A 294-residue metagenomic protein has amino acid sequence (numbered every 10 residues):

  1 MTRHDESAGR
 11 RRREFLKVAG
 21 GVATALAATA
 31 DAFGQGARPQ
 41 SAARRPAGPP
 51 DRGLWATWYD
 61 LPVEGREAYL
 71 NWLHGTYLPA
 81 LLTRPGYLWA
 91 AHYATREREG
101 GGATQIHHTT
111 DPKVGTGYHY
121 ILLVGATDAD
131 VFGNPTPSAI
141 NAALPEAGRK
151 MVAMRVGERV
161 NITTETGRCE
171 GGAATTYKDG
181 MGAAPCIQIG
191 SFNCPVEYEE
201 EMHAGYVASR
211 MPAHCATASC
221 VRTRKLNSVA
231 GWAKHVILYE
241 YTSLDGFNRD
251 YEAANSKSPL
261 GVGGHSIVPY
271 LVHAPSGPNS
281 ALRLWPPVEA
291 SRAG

Functional and structural regions predicted by a protein language model:
M1-R11, V18: N-terminal secretory signal peptides
T2-R3, T29, R159, S191: Intrinsically disordered, low-complexity peptide-like regions
S7-R10, T24, M151: Generic alpha-helical structural signal
A8, T29-P49: C-terminal segment of N-terminal export signals and the immediately downstream linker at the start of the mature
R12-R13, K17, R222-K225: Basic side chains
E14-G34: N-terminal export signals
S41-G294: Macromolecular interaction modules
